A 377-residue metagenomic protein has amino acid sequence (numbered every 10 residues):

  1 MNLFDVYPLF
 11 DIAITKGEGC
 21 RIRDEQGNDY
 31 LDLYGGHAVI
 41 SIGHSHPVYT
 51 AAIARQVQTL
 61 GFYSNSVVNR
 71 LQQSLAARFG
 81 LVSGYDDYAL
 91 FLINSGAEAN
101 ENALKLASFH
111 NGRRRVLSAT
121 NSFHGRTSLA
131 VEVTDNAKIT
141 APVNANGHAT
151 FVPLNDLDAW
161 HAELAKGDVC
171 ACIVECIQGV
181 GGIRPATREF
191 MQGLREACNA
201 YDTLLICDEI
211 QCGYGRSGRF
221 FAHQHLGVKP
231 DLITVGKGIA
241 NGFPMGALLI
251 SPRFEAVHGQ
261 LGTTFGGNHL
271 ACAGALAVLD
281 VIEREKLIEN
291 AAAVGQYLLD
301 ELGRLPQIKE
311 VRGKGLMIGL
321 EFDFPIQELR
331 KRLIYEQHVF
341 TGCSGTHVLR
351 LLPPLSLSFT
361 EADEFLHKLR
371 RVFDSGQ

Functional and structural regions predicted by a protein language model:
M1-Q377: Conserved N-terminal phosphate-binding loop of PLP-dependent enzymes in the Aspartate aminotransferase
